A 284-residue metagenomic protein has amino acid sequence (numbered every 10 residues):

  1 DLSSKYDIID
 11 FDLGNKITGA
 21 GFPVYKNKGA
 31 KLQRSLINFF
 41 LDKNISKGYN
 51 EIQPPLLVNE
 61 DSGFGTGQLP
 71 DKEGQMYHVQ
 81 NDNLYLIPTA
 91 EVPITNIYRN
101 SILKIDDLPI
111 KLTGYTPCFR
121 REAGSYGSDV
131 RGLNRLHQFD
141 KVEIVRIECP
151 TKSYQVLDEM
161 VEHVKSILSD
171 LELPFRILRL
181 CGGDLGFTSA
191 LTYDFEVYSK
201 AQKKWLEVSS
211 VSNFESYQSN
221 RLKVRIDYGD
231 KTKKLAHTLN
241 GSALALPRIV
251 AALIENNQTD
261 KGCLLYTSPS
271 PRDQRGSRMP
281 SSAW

Functional and structural regions predicted by a protein language model:
D1-T18: Conserved oxyanion/phosphate-binding beta-strand-loop segments in alpha/beta enzyme cores
F22-P247, A251-L265: Structured aminoacyl-transfer and RNA-binding surfaces used for tRNA recognition/handling in the translation apparatus
E196, D273-R275: Intrinsic disorder/low-complexity detector
Y266-D273: Conserved small/polar residues in nucleotide/adenosyl-binding loops
S277-W284: Hydrophobic alpha-helical segments, chiefly the membrane-spanning helices and signal/signal-anchor peptides
